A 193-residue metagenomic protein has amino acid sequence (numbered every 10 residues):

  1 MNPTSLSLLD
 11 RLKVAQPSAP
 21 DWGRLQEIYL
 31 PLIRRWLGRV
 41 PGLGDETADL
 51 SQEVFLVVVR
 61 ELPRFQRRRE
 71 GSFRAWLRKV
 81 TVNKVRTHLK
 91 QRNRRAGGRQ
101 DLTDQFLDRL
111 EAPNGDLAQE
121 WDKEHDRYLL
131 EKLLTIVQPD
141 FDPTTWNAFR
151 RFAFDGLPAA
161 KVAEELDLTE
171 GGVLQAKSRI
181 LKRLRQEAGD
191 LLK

Functional and structural regions predicted by a protein language model:
N2-L8, Q26-E27, R34, G44-R64 (+2 more regions): Conserved RNAP core-binding helix
N2-R11, R95-E120, L134: Internal acidic/polar
L12-A15, R39-G42, E53-E70, Q91-N93: Sigma70-family region 2
V14-R24, R34-E53, P139-P143, T169-G171 (+1 more regions): Short, charged helix-capping/linker segments at alpha-helix termini
Q26, K132, I136-K161: Short amphipathic alpha helix immediately N-terminal
D49-L56, G71-N83: Structural recognition of an alpha-helix C-terminal capping motif at a helix-to-coil junction
R64, K79-Q100: Arg/Lys-rich amphipathic alpha helix in sigma70-family domain 2
V82, R86, L134, P143 (+1 more regions): DNA-recognition helix of helix-turn-helix
